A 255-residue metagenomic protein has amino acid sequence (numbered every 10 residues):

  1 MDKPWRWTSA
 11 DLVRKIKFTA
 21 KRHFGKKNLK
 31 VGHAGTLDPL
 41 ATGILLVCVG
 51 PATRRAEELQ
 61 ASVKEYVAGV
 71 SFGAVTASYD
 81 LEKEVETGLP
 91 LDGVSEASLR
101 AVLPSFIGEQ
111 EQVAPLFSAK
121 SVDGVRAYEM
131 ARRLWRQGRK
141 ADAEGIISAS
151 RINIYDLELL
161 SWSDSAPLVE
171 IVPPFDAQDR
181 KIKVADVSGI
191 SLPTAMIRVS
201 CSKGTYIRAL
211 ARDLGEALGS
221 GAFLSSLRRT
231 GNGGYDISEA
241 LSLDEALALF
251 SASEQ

Functional and structural regions predicted by a protein language model:
M1-Q255: Catalytic/RNA-binding core of pseudouridine synthases
